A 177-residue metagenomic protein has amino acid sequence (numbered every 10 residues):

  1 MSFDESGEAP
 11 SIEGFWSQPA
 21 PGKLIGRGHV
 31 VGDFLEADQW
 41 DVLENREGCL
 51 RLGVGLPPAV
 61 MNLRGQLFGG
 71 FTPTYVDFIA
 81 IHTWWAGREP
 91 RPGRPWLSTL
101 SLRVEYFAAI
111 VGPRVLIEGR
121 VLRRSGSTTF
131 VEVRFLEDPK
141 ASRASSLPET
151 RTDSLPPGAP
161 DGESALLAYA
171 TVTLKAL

Functional and structural regions predicted by a protein language model:
M1-L177: Terminal targeting signals and extreme-terminal segments of soluble enzymes
